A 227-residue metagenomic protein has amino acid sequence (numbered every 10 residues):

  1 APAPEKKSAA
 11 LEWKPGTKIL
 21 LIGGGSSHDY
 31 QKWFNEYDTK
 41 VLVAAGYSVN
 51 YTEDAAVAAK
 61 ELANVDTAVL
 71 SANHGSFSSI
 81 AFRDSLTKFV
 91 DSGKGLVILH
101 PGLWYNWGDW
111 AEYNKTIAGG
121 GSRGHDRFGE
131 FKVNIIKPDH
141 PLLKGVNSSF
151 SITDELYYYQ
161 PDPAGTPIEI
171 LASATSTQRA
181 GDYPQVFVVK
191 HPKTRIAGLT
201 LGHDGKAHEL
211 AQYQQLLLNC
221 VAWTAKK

Functional and structural regions predicted by a protein language model:
P4-T17, A44, T177-G181, H191-K227: Extracellular ligand-binding/catalytic regions of CAZymes and related secreted enzymes and adhesion modules
L11, L20-I22, S27-Y105: Helical hinge/lid and interdomain linker segments adjacent to catalytic or ligand-binding clefts that mediate domain
E12-P15, V43, K60-N64, V90-S92 (+6 more regions): Extracellular/periplasmic catalytic domains that process cell-envelope and extracellular macromolecules
L20, V97, L171, A197-L199: Hydrophobic/aromatic beta-strand patches that form the interior of the parallel beta-sheet core in alpha/beta enzyme
S26-H28, H100, H125, R179 (+2 more regions): His-enriched metal-coordination microenvironments in redox/metal-binding proteins
S76-G145: A glycine-rich, often tryptophan-bearing local segment used as a flexible ligand/cofactor-contacting loop or short
Y113-G119, F150-E155, Y159-T166, Q212-K227: Oxidoreductase and adenylate-handling cofactor-binding alpha/beta cores
G124-I196: Catalytic beta-strand/loop cores that center a nucleophilic Ser/Cys/Thr and support acyl-enzyme chemistry
